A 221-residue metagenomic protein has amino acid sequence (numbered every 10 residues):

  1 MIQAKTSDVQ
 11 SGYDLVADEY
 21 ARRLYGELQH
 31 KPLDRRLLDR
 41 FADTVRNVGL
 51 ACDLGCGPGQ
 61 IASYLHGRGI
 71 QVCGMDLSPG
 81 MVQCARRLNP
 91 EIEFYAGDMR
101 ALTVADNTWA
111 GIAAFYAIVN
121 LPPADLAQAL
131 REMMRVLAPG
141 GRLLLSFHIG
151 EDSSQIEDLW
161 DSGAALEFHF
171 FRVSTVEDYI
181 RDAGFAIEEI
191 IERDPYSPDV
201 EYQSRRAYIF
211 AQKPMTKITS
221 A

Functional and structural regions predicted by a protein language model:
M1-R46, E151: Conserved class I S-adenosyl-L-methionine
L50-A101: Class I SAM-dependent methyltransferase SAM/SAH-binding core
R100-I112: A short acidic, Gly/Pro-enriched loop at the edge of an enzyme's catalytic core that lines a small-molecule cofactor
A127-P139: A short glycine-rich, Lys/Arg-flanked "PGG" loop and its adjoining helix->strand segment in the class I
G141-F147: Conserved beta-strand signature within the Rossmann-like core of class I S-adenosyl-L-methionine
H148-E167: Short, glycine-/aromatic-enriched active-site segment of Class I SAM-dependent methyltransferases
F168-A183: Short alpha-helix
Y196-A221: Core SAM-dependent methyltransferase catalytic element
